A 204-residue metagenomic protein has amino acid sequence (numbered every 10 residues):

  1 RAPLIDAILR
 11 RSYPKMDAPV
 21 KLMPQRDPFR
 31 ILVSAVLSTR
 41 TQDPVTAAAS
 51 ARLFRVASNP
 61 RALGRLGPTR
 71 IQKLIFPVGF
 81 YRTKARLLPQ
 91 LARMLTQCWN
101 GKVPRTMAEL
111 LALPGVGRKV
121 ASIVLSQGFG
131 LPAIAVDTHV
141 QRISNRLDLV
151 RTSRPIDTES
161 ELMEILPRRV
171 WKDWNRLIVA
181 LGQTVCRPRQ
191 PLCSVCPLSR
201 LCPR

Functional and structural regions predicted by a protein language model:
R1-R204: Catalytic cores of DNA base-excision repair glycosylases
